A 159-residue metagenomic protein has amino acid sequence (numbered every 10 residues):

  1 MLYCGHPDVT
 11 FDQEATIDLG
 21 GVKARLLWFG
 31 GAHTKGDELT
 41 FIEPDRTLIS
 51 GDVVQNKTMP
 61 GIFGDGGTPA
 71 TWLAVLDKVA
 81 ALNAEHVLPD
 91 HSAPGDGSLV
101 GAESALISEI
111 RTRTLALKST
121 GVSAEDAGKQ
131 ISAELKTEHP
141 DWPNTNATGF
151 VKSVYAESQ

Functional and structural regions predicted by a protein language model:
M1-G30, T34, D126, I131: Flexible, acidic/histidine-containing loops and adjacent segments that form or flank the divalent-metal
G5, G66-A70, T145: Conserved phosphate-coordination/catalytic loops
T16, K23, L27-E109, R113: Metallo-beta-lactamase
A81-L82, P94-Q159: Accessory terminal helices/loops
